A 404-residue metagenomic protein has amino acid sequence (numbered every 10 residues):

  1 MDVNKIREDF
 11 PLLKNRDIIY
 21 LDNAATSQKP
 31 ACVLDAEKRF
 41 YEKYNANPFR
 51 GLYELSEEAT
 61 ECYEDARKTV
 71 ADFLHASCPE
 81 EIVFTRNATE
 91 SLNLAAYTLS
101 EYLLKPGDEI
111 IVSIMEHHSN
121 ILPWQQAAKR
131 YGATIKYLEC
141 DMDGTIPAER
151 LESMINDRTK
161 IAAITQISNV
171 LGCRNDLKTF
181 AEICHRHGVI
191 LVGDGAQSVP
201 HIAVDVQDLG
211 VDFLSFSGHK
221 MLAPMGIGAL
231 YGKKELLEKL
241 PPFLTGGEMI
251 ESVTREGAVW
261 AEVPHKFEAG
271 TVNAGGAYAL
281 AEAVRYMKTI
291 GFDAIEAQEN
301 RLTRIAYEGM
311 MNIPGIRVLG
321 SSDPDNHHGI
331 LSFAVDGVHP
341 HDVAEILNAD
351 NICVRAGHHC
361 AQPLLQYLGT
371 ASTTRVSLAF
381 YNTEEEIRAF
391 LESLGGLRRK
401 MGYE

Functional and structural regions predicted by a protein language model:
M1-E404: Pyridoxal 5′-phosphate
